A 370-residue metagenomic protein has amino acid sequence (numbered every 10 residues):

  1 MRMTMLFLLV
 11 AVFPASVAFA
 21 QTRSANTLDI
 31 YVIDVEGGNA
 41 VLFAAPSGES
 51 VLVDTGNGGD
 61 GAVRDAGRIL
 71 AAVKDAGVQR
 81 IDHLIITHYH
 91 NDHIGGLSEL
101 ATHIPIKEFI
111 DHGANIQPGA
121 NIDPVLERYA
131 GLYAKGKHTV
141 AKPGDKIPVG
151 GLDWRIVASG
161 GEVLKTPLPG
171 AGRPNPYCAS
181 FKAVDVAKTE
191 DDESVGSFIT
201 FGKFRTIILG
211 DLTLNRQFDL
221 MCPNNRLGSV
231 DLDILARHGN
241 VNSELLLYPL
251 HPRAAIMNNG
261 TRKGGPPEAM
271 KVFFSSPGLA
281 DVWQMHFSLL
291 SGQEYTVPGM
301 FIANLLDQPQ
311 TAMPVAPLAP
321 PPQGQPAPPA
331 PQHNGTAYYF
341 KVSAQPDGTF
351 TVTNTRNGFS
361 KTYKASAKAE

Functional and structural regions predicted by a protein language model:
R2, F7, F19-E370: Non-globular, low-confidence helical/coil segments that flank catalytic cores
V12-A20: C-terminal segment of classical bacterial N-terminal signal peptides
